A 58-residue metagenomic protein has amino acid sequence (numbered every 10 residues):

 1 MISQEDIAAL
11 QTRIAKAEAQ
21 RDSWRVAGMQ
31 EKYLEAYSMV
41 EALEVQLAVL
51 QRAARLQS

Functional and structural regions predicted by a protein language model:
A8, T12-S58: Short, charge-rich amphipathic interface segments used for partner binding and complex assembly
